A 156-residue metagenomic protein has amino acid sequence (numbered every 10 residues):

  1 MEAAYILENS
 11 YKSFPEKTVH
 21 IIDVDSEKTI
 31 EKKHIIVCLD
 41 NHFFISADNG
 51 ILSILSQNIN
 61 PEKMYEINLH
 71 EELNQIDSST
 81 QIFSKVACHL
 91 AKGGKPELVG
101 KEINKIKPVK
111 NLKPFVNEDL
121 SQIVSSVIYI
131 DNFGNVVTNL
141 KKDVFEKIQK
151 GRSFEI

Functional and structural regions predicted by a protein language model:
M1-E2, N9, S13-K17, I22-V24 (+1 more regions): Active-site histidine-anchored catalytic micro-motif
M1-Y11, K107-P114: Short, motif-level signal for alpha-helix interfacial/capping segments enriched in acidic residues and aromatics/proline
A3-A4, A47, A87, A91: A sequence-composition feature that detects small, non-aromatic residues
L7-E8, I22-V24, P114-F115, K142-D143: Intrinsically disordered, low-complexity segments enriched in polar/charged residues with Gly/Pro, especially when
H42, Q57-N58, E97, I148-K150: Alpha-helix boundary/interfacial micro-motifs
L73-Q149: Anionic-ligand-binding alpha/beta catalytic cores of soluble enzymes and soluble regulatory domains that recognize
R152-I156: Short conserved beta-strand and strand-loop elements enriched in small hydrophobics with frequent Asp/Gly
